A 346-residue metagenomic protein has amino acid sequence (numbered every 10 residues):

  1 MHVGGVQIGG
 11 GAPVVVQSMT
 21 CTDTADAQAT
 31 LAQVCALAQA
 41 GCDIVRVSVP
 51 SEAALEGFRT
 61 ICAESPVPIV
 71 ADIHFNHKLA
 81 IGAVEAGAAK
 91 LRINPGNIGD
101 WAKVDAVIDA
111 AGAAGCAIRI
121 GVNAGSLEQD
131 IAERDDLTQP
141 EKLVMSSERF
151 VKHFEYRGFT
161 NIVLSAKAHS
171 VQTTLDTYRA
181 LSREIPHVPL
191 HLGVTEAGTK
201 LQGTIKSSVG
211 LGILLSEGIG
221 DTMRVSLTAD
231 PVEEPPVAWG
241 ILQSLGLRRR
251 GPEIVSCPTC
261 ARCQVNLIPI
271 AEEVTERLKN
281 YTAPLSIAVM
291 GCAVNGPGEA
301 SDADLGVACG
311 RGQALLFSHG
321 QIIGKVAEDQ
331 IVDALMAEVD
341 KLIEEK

Functional and structural regions predicted by a protein language model:
M1-M19, G112, E276: N-terminal amphipathic alpha-helix/helix-capping segment at the start of soluble metabolic enzymes
G11-A29, S48-P50, V67-F75, D130-V144 (+1 more regions): Active-site mouth loops of central-metabolism enzymes
V16, D72, I120, L164 (+5 more regions): Conserved, mostly hydrophobic/aromatic
M19-A27, A38-C62, R92-D100, I162-V171: Glycine-rich, proline-tolerant flexible connector loops at the mouths of alpha/beta enzymes
D43, A86-W101, V194, E217-P231 (+1 more regions): Glycine-rich phosphate-binding active-site loops on the catalytic face of alpha/beta enzymes
E52-I73, A106-I118, A180-V188, V274-L278: Alpha-helix-loop-beta-strand connector modules within alpha/beta enzyme cores
K78-R119: Hydrophobic or amphipathic alpha-helical targeting/insertion segments
V122-N123, I131-T282, S286: Catalytic alpha/beta core domains of metabolic enzymes, predominantly
